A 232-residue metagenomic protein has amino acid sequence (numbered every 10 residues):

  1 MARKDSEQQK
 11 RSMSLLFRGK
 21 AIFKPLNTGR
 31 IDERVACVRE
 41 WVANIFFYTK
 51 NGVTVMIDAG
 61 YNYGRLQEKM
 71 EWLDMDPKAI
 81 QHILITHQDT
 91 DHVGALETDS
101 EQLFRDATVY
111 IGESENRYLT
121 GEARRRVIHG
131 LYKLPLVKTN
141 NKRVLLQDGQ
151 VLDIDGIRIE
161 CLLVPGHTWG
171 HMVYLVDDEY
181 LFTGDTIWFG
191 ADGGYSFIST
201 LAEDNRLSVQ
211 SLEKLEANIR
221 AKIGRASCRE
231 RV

Functional and structural regions predicted by a protein language model:
M1-K10, V93, G224: N-terminal non-globular leader segments, chiefly Sec-dependent signal peptides
L15-R18, K24-L26, R30-I31, E113-L162 (+1 more regions): Metallo-beta-lactamase
A21-L73, V173-G184, W188-F189: Conserved beta-strand hairpin/beta-sheet module of binuclear metal-dependent hydrolase folds, prominently
A36, L84, Y110, V144-L146 (+3 more regions): Hydrophobic/aromatic beta-strand patches that form the interior of the parallel beta-sheet core in alpha/beta enzyme
V55-D58, A79-L84, C161-L163: Short catalytic-loop micro-motif centered on adjacent basic/acidic residues
I57, T86, I111, G166 (+1 more regions): Active-site flanking residues adjacent to catalytic metal/cofactor-binding acidic residues
Y63-R65, E71-Q147: Active-site HxH/HxHxD metal-binding segment of metal-dependent hydrolases
R158-P165, W169-R231: Metallo-beta-lactamase
